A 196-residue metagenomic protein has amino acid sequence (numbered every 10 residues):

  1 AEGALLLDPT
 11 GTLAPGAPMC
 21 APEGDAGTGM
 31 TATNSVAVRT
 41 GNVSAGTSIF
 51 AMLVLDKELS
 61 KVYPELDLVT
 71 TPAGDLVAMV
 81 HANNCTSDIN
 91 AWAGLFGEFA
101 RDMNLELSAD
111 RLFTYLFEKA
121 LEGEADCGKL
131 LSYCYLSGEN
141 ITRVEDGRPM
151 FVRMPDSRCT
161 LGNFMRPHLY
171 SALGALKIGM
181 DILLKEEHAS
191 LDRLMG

Functional and structural regions predicted by a protein language model:
A1-G196: Active-site core segments that coordinate phosphate-bearing ligands/cofactors across diverse enzyme families
